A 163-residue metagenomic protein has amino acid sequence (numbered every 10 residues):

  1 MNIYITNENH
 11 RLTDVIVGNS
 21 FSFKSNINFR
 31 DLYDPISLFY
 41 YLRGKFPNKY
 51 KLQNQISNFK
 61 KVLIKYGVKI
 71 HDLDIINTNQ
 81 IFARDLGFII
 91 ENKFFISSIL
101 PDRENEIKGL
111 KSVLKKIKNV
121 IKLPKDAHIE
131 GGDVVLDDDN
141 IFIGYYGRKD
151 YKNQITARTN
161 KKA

Functional and structural regions predicted by a protein language model:
M1-A163: The feature marks the mature, well-folded catalytic cores of soluble enzymes
